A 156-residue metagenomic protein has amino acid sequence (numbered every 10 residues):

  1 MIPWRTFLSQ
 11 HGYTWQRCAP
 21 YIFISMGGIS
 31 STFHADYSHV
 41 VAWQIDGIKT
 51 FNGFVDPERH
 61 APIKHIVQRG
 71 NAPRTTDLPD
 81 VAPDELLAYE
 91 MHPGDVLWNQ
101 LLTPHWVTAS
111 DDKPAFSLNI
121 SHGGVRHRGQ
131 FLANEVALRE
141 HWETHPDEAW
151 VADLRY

Functional and structural regions predicted by a protein language model:
M1-C18, D36: Signature of the catalytic double-stranded beta-helix
W15-T32: Conserved AWS/pre-SET-to-SET junction and N-terminal core of the SET lysine methyltransferase domain, specifically
F23-G27, D36, V40-F51, V55-D56 (+2 more regions): Short, conserved beta-strand element in jelly-roll/cupin
T32-H34, D80: Short loop/turn motifs at secondary-structure junctions and domain boundaries
Q44-P104: Double-stranded beta-helix
K64-I66, D112-R128: A short hydrophobic beta-strand segment most commonly corresponding to one strand of the jelly-roll/cupin
L87-M91, I120-Y156: Conserved double-stranded beta-helix
E90-H92, T103-L118: Ligand-binding loop in jelly-roll beta-barrel domains
